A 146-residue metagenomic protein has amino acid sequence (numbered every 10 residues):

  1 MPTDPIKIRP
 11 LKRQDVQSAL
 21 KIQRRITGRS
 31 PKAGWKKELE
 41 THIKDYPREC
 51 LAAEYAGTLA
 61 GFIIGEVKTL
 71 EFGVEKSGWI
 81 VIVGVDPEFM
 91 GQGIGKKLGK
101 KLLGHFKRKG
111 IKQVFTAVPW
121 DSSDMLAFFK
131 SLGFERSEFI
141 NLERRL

Functional and structural regions predicted by a protein language model:
M1-P2, A117, K130-L146: Terminal substrate-recognition subdomain of acyl/acetyltransferases
P5-A19: A short beta-loop-alpha structural element at the N-terminal edge of CoA-dependent acyl/N-acetyltransferase catalytic
K12, D86, M90, P119: Residue-level recognition of the GNAT/N-acetyltransferase active site
R13-Q14, K21-E75, V81, R145: Acetyl-CoA-dependent GNAT
V85, G91-G104, S131: Conserved acetyl-CoA-binding loop-helix of GNAT-fold acetyltransferases
K96, R108, W120-E138: Conserved active-site alpha-helix within GNAT-family acetyltransferase domains
F106-V118: Conserved GNAT acetyl-CoA-binding A-motif
